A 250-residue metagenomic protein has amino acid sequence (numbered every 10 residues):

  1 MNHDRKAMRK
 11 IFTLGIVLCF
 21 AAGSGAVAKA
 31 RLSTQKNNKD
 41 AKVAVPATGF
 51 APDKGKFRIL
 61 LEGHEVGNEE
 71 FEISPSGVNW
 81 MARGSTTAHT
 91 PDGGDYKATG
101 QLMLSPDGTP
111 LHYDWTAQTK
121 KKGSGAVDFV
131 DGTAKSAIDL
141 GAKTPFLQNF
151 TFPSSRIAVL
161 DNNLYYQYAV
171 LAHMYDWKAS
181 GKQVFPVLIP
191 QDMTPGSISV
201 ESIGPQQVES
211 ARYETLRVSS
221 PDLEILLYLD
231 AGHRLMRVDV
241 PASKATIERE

Functional and structural regions predicted by a protein language model:
M1-M8: N-terminal secretory signal peptides that target proteins for export/translocation
R9-L14: Sec-dependent signal peptide recognition, specifically the positively charged N-region followed immediately by
G15-A22: Bacterial N-terminal signal peptides
G25-K36: Signal peptide processing junction and immediate N-terminal pro/mature segment of secreted/exported proteins
V45, F50-P52, V66, T119-T215 (+1 more regions): Solvent-exposed helix/loop surface patches that form functional interfaces
P52-D53, K97, P221-L223: Short, small/polar residue-rich loop motifs at catalytic or cofactor-binding pockets
L60-G141, V238: N-terminal mature ectodomain segment of secretory-pathway/periplasmic proteins
V218, I225-A242: Short, exposed beta-strand-loop hairpins at the edges of beta-sheets in extracellular/periplasmic proteins
